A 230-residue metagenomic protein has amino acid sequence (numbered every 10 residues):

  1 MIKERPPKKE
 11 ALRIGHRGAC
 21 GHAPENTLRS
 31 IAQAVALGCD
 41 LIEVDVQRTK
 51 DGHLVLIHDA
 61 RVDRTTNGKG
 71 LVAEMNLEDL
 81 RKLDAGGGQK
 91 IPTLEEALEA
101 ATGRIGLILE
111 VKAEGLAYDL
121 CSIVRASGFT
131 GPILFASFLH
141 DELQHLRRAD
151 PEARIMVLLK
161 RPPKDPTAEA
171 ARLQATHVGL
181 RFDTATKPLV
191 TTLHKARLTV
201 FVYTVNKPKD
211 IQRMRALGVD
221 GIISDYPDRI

Functional and structural regions predicted by a protein language model:
M1-I230: Phosphate-group recognition and catalysis centered on beta-loop-alpha active-site segments
